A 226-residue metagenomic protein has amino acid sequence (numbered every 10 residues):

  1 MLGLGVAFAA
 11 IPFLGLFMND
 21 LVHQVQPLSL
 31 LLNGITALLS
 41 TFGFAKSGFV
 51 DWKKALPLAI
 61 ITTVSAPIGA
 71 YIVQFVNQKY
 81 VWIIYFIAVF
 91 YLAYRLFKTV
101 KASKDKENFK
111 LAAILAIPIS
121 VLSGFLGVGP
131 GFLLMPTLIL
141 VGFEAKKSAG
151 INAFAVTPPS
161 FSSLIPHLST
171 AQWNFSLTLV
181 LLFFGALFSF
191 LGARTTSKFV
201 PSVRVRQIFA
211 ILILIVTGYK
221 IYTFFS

Functional and structural regions predicted by a protein language model:
M1-G5, A9-H23, L39-L122, L140-V141 (+1 more regions): Juxtamembrane transmembrane-helix boundary motif
L2, Q26-P27, L32-N33, E107-F109 (+2 more regions): Short secondary-structure boundary micro-motifs
A10, L28, G69, L134-M135: Alpha-helical structural signal
L21-S29, K54, F143-A153: Membrane-interface alpha-helices at helix entry/exit sites of multi-pass transporters
S29-N33, A59, N152-V156, T178 (+1 more regions): Short hydrophobic/aromatic, small-residue-rich stretches within specific transmembrane helices of secondary active
L30-T41, V89-F90, G127-T137: Hydrophobic, membrane-facing alpha-helical anchors
L31-L39, V64-S65, F154-S162: Membrane-embedded alpha-helical segments of transport systems, primarily multispan ion/solute transporters
A113-P166: Structural signal for alpha-helical transmembrane segments and their flanking helix-loop junctions in multi-pass
